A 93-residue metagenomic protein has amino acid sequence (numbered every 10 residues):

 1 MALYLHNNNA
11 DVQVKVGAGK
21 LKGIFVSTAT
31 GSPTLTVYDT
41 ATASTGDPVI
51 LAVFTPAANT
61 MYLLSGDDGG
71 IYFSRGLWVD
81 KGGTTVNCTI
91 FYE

Functional and structural regions predicted by a protein language model:
M1-E93: Surface-exposed, low-hydrophobicity beta-strand/loop segments enriched in small/polar/acidic residues
